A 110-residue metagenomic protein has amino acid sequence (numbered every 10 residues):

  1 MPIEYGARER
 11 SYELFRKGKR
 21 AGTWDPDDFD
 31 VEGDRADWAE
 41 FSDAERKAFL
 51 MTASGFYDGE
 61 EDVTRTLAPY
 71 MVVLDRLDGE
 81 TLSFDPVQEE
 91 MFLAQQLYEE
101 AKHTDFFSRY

Functional and structural regions predicted by a protein language model:
M1-Y110: Non-heme di-metal
